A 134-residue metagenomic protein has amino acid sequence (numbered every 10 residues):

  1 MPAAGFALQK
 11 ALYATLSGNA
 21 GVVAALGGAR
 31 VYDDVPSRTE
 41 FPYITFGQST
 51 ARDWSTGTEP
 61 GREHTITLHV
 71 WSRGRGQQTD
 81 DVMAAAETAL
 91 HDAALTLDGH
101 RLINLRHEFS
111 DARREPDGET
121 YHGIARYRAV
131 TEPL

Functional and structural regions predicted by a protein language model:
M1-T56, A93-D98: Small/polar-rich, solvent-exposed N-terminal microdomains that initiate assembly or binding
G18, T88-L134: Acidic-leaning, charged glycine-interspersed low-complexity segments
G27-G74, R106-P116, I124: Short, solvent-exposed beta-alpha or beta-beta edge segments that form flexible loop/patches at the rim of ligand
S55, R75-T79, E132-L134: Intrinsically disordered, low-complexity acidic/polar segments
E63-T65, G74-D81, L97-L102: Short C-terminal domain-edge/linker segments immediately following a structured domain
V70-A94: Mid-chain, well-packed structural core segment of small domains
